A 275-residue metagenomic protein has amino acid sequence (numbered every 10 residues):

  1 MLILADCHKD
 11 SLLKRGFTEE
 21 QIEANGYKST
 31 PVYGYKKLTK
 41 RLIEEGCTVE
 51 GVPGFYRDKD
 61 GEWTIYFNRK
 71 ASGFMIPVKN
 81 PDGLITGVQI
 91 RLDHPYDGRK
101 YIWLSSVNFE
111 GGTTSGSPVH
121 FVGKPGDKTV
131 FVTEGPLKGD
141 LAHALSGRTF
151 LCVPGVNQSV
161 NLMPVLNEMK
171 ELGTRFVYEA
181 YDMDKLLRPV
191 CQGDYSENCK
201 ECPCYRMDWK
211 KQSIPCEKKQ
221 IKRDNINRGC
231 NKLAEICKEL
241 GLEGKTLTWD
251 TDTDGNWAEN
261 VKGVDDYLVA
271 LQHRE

Functional and structural regions predicted by a protein language model:
M1-F74, G263-E275: Short, small/acidic-rich helices and loops at N termini and domain boundaries of DNA replication/processing enzymes
A5, Y35, G135-P136, C230: Generic non-transmembrane alpha-helix signal with a bias for helix starts/N-cap capping motifs
S11-F17, G26-S29, E110-F121, T253-K262: Short, exposed beta-strand "edge-strand" segments with a Pro/Gly-rich flavor and a Y/T-containing core
L12, D127-V130, P136-E275: TOPRIM fold recognition
E20, Y101-L104, K124, P215 (+1 more regions): Generic, low-specificity signal for short hydrophobic/alpha-helical stretches with a mild N-terminal bias, encompassing
A24-N25, Q89-R91, T248-D250: Short amphipathic beta-strand/extended segments with alternating polar/hydrophobic composition
L38-R175, Y181, P189-C191, N198: Phosphate-handling DNA/RNA-contact segment within nucleic-acid enzymes
